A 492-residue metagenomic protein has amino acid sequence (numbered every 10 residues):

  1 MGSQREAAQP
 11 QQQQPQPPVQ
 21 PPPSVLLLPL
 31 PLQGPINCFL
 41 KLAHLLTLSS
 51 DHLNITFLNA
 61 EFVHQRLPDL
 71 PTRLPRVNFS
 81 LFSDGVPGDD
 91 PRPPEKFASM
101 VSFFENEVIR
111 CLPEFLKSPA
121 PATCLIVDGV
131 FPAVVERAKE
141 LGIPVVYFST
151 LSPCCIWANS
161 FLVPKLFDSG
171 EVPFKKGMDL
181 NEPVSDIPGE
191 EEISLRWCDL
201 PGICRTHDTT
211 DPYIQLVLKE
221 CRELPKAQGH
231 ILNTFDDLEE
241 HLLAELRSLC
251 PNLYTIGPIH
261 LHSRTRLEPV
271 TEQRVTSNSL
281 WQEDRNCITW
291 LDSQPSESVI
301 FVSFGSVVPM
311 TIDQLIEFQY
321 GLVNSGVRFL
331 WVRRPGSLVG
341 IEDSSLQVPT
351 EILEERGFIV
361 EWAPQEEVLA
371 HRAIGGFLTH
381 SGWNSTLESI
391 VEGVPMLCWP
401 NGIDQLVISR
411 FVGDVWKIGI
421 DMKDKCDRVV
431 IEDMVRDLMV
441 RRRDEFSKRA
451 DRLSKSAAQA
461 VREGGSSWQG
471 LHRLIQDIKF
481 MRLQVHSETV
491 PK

Functional and structural regions predicted by a protein language model:
M1-K492: Glycosyltransferase specificity loop/lid
